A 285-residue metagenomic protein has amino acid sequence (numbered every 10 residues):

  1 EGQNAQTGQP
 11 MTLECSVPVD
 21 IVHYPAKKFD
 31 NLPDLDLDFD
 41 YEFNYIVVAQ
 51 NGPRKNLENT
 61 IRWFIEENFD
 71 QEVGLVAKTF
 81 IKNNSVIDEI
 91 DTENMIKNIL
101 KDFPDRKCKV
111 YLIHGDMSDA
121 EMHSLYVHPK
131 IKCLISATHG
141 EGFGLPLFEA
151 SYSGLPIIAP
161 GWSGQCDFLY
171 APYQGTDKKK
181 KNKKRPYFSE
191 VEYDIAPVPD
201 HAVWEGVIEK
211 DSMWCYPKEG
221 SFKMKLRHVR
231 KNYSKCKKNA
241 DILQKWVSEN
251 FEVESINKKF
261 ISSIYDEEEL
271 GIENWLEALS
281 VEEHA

Functional and structural regions predicted by a protein language model:
E1-V19, N94: A short, active-site helix/loop in glycosyltransferases that binds the activated sugar's phosphate group
S16-L32: Short beta-strand->alpha-helix junction loop in the catalytic core of nucleotide-activated group-transfer enzymes
D38-K55, I61-F64, L75-V76: Conserved donor-binding/catalytic core segment of Leloir-type glycosyltransferases
I81, D194-A285: C-terminal amphipathic helix plus adjacent low-complexity, charged tail appended to glycosyltransferase catalytic
V86-H128, K132-C133: Nucleotide-activated donor-binding/catalytic signature segment of Leloir-type glycosyltransferases, i.e., the conserved
H123, F148-Y152, P156, S163-D167: Short alpha-helical segment that forms part of, or immediately flanks, the ligand-binding pocket in carbohydrate-active
H139: Aromatic "clamp/platform" in nucleotide-sugar-dependent glycosyltransferases that forms part of the donor/acceptor
P156-A159, L169-Y170, T176-E190: Short hydrophobic beta-strand element within catalytic cores of glycosyltransferases and related nucleotide-activated
